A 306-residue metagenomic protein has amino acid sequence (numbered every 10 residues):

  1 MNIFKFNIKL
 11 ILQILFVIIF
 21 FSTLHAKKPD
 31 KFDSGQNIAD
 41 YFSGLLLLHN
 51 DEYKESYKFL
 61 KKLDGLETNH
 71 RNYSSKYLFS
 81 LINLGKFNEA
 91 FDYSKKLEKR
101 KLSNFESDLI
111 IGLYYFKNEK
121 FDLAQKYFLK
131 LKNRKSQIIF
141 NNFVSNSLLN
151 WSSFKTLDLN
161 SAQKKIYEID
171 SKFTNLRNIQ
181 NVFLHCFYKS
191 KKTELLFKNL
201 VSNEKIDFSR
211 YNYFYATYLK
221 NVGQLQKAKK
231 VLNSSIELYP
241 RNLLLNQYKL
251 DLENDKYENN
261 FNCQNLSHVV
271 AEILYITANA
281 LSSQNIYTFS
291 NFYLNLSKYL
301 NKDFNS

Functional and structural regions predicted by a protein language model:
N2-K27: Classical Sec-dependent N-terminal signal peptides that target proteins to the secretory pathway
T23-Y77, N83, F91-D92, L102 (+1 more regions): N-terminal leader/linker segments that initiate helical-solenoid repeat arrays
F32-D40, E67-S74, K101-I110, S136-L148 (+7 more regions): Generic helix N-cap/helix-start motif at coil->alpha-helix transitions
L46, S80, Y114, S152-S153 (+3 more regions): Residue-level signature for tetratricopeptide repeat
N50, L84, N118, T156-L157 (+3 more regions): Structural motif corresponding to the intra-repeat A-B loop/turn of tetratricopeptide repeats
Y57-K61, F87-K99, L123-R134, D158-S171 (+4 more regions): Alpha-helical repeat scaffolds
N88-S153: A generic tandem-repeat structural signature
L245-Q264: Hydrophobic/aromatic interaction determinants used to assemble and anchor large protein complexes
